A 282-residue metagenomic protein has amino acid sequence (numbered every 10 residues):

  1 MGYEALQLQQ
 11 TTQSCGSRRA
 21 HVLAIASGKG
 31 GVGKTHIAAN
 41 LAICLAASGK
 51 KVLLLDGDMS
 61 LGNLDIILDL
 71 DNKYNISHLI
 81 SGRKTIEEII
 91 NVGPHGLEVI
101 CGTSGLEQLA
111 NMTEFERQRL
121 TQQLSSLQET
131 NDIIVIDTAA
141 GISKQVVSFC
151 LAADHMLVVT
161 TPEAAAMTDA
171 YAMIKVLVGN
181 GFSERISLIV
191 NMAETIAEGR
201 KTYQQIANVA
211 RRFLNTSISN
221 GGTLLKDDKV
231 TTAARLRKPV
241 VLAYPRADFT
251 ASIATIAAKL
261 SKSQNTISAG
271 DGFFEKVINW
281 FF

Functional and structural regions predicted by a protein language model:
M1-G31: Extreme N-terminal, non-catalytic leader segments that precede Walker-type/kinase nucleotide-binding cores
V22-I86: Walker A/P-loop NTP-binding active-site region of P-loop NTPases, recognizing the glycine-rich GxxxxGKT/S
G57-E129, A234-P239: P-loop/Walker-type NTP enzyme "switch/lid" segment
I133, T138-K226, T231-T232: Conserved catalytic-core segment of NTP-binding enzymes
A234-S252: C-terminal boundary of histidine-terminating zinc-finger modules
V241-L242, N265-G270: C-terminal helical "lid" subdomain and adjoining coupling/linker elements of P-loop NTPases
D248-Q264: Extended, charge-rich low-complexity interaction segments
S268-F282: A short, charged, Gly/Pro-tolerant segment at domain boundaries
